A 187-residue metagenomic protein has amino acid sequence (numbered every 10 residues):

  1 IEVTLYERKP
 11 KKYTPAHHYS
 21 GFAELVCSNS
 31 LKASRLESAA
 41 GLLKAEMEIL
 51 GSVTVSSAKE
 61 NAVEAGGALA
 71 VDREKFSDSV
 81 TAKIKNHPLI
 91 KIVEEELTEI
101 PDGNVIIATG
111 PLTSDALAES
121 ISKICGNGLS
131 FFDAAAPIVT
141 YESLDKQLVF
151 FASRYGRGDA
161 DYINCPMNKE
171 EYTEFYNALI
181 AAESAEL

Functional and structural regions predicted by a protein language model:
E2-K12, D78-T81, H87-K91, T98-I100: Non-transmembrane, aqueous-exposed alpha-helical and coiled segments at domain scale
E2-S57: N-terminal FAD cofactor-binding segment of flavoenzymes
A16-Y19, G67-L69, G103-V105, L144: Short secondary-structure transition/capping segments
C27-L31, E48, K59-E60, E74 (+2 more regions): Short capping/connector residues at structural and topological boundaries
A33-A39, A62-A82, T109-D115, Y162-E170: Short beta-strand to alpha-helix junction loop
L36-A40, K44, S52-A65, C125-D133 (+1 more regions): A short alpha-helix-loop-beta-strand transition element characteristic of N-terminal alpha/beta dinucleotide-binding
K83-L187: Predominantly flavin-linked oxidoreductase catalytic cores and closely associated redox partners
